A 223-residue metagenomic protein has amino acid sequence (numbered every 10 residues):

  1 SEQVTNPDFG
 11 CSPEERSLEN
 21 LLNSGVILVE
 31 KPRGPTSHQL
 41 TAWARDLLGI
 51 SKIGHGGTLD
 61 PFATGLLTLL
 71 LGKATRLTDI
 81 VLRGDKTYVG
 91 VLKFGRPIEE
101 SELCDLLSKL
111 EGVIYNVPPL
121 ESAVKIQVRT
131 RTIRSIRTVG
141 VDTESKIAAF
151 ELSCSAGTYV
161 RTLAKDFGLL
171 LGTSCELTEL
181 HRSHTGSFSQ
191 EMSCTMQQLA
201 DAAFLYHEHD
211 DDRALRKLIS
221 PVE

Functional and structural regions predicted by a protein language model:
S1-L59, A123-V128, R134-V139, I147 (+2 more regions): Accessory RNA 3′-end/elbow-binding domains used by RNA modification enzymes
P35-Q39, G54, R76, D85 (+4 more regions): Charged, alpha-helix-enriched surfaces in structured cytosolic catalytic cores of large nucleotide-utilizing machines
L48, K52-V81: Glycine/acidic-rich beta-strand-loop module
T58-L66, D85-T87, P119-K125: Short, glycine/charge-rich beta-strand/loop segments that flank catalytic centers and engage negatively charged groups
L69, G90, L163: Residue-level signal for inorganic ion chemistry
A74, D79-Y115, P119-E121, E144: Acidic, low-complexity central loop/insert segments
L107-R161, D166-L170, H181-R182: Non-catalytic interaction surface on structured domains
